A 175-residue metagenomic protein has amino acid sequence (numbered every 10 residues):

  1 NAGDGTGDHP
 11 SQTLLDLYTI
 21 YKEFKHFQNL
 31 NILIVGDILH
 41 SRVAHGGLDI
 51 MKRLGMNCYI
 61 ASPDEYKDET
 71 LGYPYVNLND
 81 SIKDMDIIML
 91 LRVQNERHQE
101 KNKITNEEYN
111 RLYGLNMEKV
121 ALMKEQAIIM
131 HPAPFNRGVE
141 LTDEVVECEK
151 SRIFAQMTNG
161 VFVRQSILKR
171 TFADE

Functional and structural regions predicted by a protein language model:
N1-G5, G36, Q156: Short beta->alpha connector loops at strand-helix junctions that form conserved, small/polar/Pro-enriched
N1-Y21, R137: Phosphate/diphosphate ligand-binding glycine-rich loop within oxidoreductases
D8-L14, E69-L71, M85-D86, F162-S166: Short, charged, surface-exposed secondary-structure boundary motifs
L14-L15, G46-I50, N102-I104, D143-V146: Short, glycine/charged-enriched secondary-structure capping and boundary segments
K22-L91: Glycine-rich phosphate/diphosphate-binding loop of Rossmann-like nucleotide-binding domains
E69-E144: Rossmann-like adenosine-cofactor binding region
Q126-A127, P132-E175: Adenosine-phosphate binding glycine-rich loop
